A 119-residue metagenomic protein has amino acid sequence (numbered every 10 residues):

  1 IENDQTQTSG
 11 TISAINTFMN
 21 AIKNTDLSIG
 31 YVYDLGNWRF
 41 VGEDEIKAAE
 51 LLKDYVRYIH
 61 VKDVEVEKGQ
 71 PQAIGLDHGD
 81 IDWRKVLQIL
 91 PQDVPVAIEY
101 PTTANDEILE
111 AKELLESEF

Functional and structural regions predicted by a protein language model:
I1-N16: Hydrophobic, aromatic-enriched interface-forming segments
I12-Y33, R39-F119: Histidine-acidic metal/acid-base catalytic patches
